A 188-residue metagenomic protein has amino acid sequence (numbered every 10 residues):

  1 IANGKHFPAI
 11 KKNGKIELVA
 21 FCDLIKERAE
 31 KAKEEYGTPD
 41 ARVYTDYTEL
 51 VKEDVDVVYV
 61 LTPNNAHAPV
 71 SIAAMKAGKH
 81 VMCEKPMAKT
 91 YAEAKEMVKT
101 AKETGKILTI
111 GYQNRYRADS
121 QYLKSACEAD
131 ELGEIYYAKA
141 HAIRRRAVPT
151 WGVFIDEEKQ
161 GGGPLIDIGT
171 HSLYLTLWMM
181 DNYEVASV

Functional and structural regions predicted by a protein language model:
I1, N114-V188: Predominantly a Rossmann-like dinucleotide-binding segment in NAD(P)-dependent oxidoreductases
I1-G37, T176: N-terminal Rossmann-like dinucleotide-binding module
N13, E53, R117: Acidic-histidine catalytic/liganding microenvironments
I16-A20, D40-A41, D56-V58, G162-G163: Short active-site oxyanion
Y36-T100: Beta-loop-alpha module in the N-terminal Rossmann-like domain of NAD(P)-dependent dehydrogenases, especially those
A66, P86, I110-Y116: Rossmann-like NAD(P)(H) cofactor-binding subdomain of soluble oxidoreductases
A94-Q113, G133-A138: Rossmann-fold dehydrogenase core element
